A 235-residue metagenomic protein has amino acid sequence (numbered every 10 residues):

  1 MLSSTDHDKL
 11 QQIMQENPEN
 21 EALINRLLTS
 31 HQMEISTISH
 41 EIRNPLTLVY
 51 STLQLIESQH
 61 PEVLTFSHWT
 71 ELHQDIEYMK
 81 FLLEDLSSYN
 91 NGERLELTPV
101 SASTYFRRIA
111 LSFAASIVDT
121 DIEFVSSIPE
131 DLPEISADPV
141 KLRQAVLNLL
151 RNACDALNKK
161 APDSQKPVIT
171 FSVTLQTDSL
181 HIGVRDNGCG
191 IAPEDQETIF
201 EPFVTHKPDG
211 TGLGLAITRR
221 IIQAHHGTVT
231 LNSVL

Functional and structural regions predicted by a protein language model:
M1-S30: Conserved signal-transmission helix
L2, F66-S116: Conserved DHp (HisKA) dimerization/phosphotransfer helix of two-component histidine kinases, i.e., the long coiled-coil
I109, V118, E123-P133: Conserved catalytic submotifs in the C-terminal HATPase_c
D186: Acidic ATP/Mg2+-coordinating residue in the GHKL
I191-P202: Short conserved segment of the HATPase_c
G214, T218: Short alpha-helical Gxxx[C/S/T] motif in the catalytic ATP-binding
I222-Q223: Detector for a conserved hydrophobic position within an alpha-helical segment of the HATPase_c
